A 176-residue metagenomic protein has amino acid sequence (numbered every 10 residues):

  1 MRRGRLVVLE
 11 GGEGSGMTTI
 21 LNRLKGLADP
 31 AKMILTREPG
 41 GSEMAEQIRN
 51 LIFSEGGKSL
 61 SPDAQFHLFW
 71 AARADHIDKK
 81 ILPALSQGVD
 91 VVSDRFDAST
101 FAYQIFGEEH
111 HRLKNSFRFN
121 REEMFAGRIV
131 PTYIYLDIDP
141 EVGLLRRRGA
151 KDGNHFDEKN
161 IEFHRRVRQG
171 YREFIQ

Functional and structural regions predicted by a protein language model:
M1-G4: Phosphate-binding P-loop
L9: Hydrophobic anchor at the beta1->P-loop junction of P-loop NTPases
G14: Walker A (P-loop) phosphate-binding loop of P-loop NTPases
M17: Conserved lysine of the Walker
I20: Hydrophobic positions on the alpha1 helix immediately C-terminal to the Walker A/P-loop
A31-F119, E123-F125: ATP-dependent small-molecule kinase phosphotransfer cores that center on conserved nucleotide phosphate-binding segments
L51, G149-G153, F174: Conserved AAA+ ATPase "sensor/coupling" helix adjacent to the nucleotide-binding pocket
A98-Q169: A glycine- and Lys/Arg-enriched "phosphate-lid" helix/loop adjacent to the NTP-binding pocket of small-molecule kinases
